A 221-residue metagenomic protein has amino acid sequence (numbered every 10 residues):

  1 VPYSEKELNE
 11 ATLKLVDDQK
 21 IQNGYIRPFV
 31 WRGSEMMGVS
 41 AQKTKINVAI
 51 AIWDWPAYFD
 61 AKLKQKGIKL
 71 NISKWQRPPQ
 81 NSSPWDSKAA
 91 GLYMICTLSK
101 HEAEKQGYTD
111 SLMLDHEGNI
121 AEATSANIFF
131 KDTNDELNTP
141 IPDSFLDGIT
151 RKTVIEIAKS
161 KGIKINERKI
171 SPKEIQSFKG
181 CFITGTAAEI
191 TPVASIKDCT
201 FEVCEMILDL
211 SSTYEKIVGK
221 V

Functional and structural regions predicted by a protein language model:
V1-K14, M36-V221: Helix-start/capping segments and mature chain N-termini
T12, I21-F29: Ordered, amphipathic secondary-structure segments that act as subunit-interaction surfaces in large macromolecular
D17-G24, I163: Short secondary-structure junctions
G33: Active-site loop/lid in soluble adenylation, ligation, and acyl-transfer enzymes
